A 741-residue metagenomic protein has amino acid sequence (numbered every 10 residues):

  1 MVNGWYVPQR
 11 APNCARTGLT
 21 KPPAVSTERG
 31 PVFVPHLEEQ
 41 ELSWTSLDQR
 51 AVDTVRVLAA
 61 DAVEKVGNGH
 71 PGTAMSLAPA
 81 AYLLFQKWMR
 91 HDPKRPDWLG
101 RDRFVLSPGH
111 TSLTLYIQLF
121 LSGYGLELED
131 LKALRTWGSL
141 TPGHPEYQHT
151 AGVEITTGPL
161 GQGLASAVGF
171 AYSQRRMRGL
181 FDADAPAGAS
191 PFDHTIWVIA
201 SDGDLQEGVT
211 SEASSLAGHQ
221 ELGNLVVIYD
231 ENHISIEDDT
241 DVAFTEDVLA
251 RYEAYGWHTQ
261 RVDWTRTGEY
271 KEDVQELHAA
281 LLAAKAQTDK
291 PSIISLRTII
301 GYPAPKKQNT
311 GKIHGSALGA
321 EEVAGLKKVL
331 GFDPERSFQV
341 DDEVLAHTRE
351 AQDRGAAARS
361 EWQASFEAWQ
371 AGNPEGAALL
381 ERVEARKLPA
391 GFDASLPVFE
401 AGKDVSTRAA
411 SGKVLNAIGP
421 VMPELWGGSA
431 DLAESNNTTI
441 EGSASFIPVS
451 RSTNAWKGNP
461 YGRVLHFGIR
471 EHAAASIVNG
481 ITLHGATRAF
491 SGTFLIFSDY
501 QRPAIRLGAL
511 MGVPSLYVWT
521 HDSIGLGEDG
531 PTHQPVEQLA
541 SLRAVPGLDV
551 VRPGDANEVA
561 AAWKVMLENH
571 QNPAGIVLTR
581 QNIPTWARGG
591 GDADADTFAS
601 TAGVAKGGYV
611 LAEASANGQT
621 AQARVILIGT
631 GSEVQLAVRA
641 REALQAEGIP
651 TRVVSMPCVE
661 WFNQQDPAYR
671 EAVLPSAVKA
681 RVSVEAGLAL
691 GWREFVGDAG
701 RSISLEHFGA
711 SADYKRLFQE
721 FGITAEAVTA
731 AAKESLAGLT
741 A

Functional and structural regions predicted by a protein language model:
R10, P22, R29: Cationic, low-complexity basic patches in intrinsically disordered or flexible, solvent-exposed regions
R29-T195, T348-V577, N582-P584, S655 (+2 more regions): Thiamine diphosphate
T136-Q148, S166, Y172, R176-D193 (+3 more regions): Thiamine diphosphate
V198-I199, V227, G428, R552 (+1 more regions): Residue-level marker for buried hydrophobic side chains located in beta-strands that build the well-ordered beta-sheet
G203-V209: Short acidic, Gly/Ser-rich segments with clustered Asp/Glu that frequently serve as metal-coordination loops in enzyme
